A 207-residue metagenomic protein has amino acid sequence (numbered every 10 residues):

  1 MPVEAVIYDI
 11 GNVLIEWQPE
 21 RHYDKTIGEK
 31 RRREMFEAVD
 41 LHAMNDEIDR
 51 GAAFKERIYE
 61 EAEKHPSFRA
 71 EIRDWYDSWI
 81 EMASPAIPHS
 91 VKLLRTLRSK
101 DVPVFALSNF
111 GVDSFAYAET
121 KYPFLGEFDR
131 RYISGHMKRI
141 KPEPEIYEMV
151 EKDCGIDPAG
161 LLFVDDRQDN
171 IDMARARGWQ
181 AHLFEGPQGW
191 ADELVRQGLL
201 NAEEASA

Functional and structural regions predicted by a protein language model:
M1-D40, A176-R177: Active-site neighborhood of HAD-like aspartate-dependent phosphohydrolases
M1-E4, L107, G111-V112, A116-A207: Asp-based, Mg2+/Mn2+-dependent phosphohydrolase catalytic module
I10-G11, R50, E143: Residue-level recognition of short loop/turn positions
Y23, V91-R95, I171: Short amphipathic alpha-helical segments and helix-helix/interface helices
G28-V39, P66-D77, P158, L199-S206: Short, surface-exposed acidic
M44, I48-V91: Metal-dependent phosphoesterase signature
K64-F68, T96-D101, T120, K152 (+1 more regions): Secondary-structure boundary motif
R73-F105, A116, P144: Short, acidic loop-to-helix structural element flanking the phosphoryl-transfer center in phosphate-processing enzymes
